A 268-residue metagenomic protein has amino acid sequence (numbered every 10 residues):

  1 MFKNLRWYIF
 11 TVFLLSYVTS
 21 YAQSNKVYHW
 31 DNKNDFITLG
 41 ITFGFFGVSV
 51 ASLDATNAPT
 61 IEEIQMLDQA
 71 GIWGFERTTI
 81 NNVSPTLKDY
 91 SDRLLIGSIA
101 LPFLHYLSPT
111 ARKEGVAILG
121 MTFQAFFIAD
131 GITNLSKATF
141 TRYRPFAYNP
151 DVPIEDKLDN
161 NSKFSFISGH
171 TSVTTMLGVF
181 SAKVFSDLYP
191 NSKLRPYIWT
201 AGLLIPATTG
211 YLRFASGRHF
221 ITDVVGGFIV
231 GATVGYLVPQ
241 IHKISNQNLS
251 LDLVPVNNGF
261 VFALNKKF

Functional and structural regions predicted by a protein language model:
M1-N25: Bacterial Sec-dependent N-terminal signal peptides
Q23-I99, F140-P153: N-terminal transmembrane-helix/juxtamembrane module of multi-pass inner/ER membrane proteins
V27-W30, T110-I118, Y189-K193: Membrane-interface helix-boundary motifs at transmembrane edges
F36, G40-G44, V48, F123-T139 (+5 more regions): Hydrophobic, lipid-facing residues on alpha-helical transmembrane segments of integral membrane proteins
T38, A100-L107, V116, I132 (+3 more regions): Subset of outer-membrane beta-barrel
V50, D54, H105, T133-T141 (+4 more regions): Membrane-water interface at transmembrane helix exits
S108-I132: Interfacial segments of alpha-helical transmembrane regions
N149-V256, V261-K266: Membrane-embedded catalytic cores of phosphoryl/pyrophosphoryl-handling enzymes
